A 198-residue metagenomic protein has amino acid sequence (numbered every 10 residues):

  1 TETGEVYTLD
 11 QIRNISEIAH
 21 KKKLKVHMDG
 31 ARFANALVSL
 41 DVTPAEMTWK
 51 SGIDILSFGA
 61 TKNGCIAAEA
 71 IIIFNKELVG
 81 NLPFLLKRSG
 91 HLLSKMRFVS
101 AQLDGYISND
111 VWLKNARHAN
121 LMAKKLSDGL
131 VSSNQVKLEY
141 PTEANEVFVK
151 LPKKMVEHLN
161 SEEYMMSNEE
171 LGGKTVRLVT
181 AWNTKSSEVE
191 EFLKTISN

Functional and structural regions predicted by a protein language model:
T1-E2, V6, T43-N134, L138-E146: Active-site C-terminal subdomain of aminotransferase-like
V6-L37: Catalytic PLP-binding core of fold-type I/II PLP enzymes
D10-K21, E46, L121, K125 (+2 more regions): Alpha-helical scaffolding segments of alpha/beta enzyme cores, especially the outer helices of TIM-barrel or partial
S16-A19, V26, T48, L130 (+1 more regions): A generic structural signal for well-ordered alpha-helical segments
K23-H27, I55, E146, T175-R177: Structural preference for beta-strand elements that scaffold enzyme active sites
V26-G30, L56-G59, Y140, S167-N168: General beta-strand structural signal in soluble alpha/beta enzymes
A31-N35, T61, N145, A181-N183: Active-site beta-loop-alpha junctions enriched in small/polar residues
K124, L130-S197: Conserved C-terminal alpha-helix-loop-beta "cap" of PLP-dependent enzymes that closes/shapes the active-site mouth
